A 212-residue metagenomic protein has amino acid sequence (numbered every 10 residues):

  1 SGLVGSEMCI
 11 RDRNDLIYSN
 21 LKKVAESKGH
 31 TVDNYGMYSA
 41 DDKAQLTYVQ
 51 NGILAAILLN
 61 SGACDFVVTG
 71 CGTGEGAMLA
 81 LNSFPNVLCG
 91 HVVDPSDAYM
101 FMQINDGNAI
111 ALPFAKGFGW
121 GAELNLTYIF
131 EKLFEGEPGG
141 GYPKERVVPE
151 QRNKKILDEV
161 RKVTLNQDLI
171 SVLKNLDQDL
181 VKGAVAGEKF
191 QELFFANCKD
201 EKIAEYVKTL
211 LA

Functional and structural regions predicted by a protein language model:
S1, I17-H30: Alpha/beta enzyme core
G2-V4, M8-C9: Short, small-residue-biased leader/transition segments that mark boundaries at the very start of proteins
R11-Y18, Y99-E205, L210: C-terminal binding/interaction regions
N14-D15, G52, G74-A80: Short glycine/serine/threonine-rich phosphate/pyrophosphate-binding segments that cradle anionic phosphate groups
G29-Q45: A short beta-strand-loop structural module common to alpha/beta enzyme folds
Y48-F66: Short, structured active-site "lid" loops
C64-G70, C89: A short, small-residue-rich loop immediately preceding and capping a beta-strand
G76-C89, V93-D94: Short Gly/Thr/Asp-enriched flexible loops that form oxyanion-binding sites at enzyme active sites
